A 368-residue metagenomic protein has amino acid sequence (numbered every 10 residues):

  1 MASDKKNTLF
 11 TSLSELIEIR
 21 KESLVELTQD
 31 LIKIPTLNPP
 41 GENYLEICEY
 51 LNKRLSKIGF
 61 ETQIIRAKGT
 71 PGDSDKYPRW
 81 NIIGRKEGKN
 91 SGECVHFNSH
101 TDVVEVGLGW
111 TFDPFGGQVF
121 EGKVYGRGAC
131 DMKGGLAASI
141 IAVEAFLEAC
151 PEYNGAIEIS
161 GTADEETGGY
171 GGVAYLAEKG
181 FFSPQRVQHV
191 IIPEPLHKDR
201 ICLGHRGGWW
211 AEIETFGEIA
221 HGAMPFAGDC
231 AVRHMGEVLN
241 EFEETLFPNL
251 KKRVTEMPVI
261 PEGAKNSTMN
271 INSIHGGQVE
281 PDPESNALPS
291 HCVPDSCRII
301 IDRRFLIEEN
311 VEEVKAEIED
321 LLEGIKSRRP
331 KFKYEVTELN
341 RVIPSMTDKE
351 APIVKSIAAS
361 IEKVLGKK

Functional and structural regions predicted by a protein language model:
A2-V124, E148-Y153: Acidic/His- and Gly-rich active-site-bordering loop/insert found across diverse amide/peptide-bond hydrolases
L16, E26-D30, I34, Y50 (+6 more regions): Generic non-transmembrane alpha-helical segments
R20, G107-G109, P151, C202-G208 (+1 more regions): Short glycine/proline-enriched loop/turn "hinge" motifs that connect secondary-structure elements and lie
F60-I65, N90-G92, L250-P283, A287 (+1 more regions): An extended, acidic, His-containing surface patch that forms the Zn2+-binding/catalytic region of metallohydrolases
K86, T215, R303-F305: Hydrophobic beta-strand positions in extracellular immunoglobulin-like domains
F120-M132, G366-K368: Short pre-catalytic strand/loop immediately N-terminal to key active-site residues, enriched for Gly-Thr
M132-R206, W210: Acidic/histidine-rich catalytic neighborhood of metal-dependent amide-processing enzymes
L203, G222-V293, I307-Y334: Acidic-enriched catalytic cores of C-N bond-cleaving enzymes acting on peptides and small amides
